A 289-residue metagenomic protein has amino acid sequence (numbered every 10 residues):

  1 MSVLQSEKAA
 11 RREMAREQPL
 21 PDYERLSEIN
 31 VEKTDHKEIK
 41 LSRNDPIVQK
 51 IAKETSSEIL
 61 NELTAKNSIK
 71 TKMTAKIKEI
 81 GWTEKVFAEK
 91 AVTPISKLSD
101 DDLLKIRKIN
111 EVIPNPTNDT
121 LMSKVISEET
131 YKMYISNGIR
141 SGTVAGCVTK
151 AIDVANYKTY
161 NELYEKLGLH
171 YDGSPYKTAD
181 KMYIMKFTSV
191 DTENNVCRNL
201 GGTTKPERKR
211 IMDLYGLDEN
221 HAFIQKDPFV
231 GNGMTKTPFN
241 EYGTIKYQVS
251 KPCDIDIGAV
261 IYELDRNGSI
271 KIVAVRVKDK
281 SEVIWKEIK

Functional and structural regions predicted by a protein language model:
M1-C147, A155, T159-Y160, E165 (+5 more regions): Long, low-complexity, intrinsically disordered regions
V144, D180-M182, Y242, I272: Sequence-level motif detector for i,i+2 pairs with an aromatic at +2
A151: Histidine-centered catalytic micro-motifs used for acid/base chemistry in nuclease and nucleotide-processing active
K166-E207: Charge-dense polyanion-binding interfaces
T192-K289: Active-site or metal-binding loop neighborhoods of secreted/extracellular toxin and effector enzymes
